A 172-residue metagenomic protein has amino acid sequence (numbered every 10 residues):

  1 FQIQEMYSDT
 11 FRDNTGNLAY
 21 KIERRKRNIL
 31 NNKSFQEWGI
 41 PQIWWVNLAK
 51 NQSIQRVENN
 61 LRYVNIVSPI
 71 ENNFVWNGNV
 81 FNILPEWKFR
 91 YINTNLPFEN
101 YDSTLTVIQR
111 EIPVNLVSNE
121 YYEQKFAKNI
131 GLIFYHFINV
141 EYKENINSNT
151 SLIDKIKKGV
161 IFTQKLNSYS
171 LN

Functional and structural regions predicted by a protein language model:
F1-N172: Conserved functional acidic sites
